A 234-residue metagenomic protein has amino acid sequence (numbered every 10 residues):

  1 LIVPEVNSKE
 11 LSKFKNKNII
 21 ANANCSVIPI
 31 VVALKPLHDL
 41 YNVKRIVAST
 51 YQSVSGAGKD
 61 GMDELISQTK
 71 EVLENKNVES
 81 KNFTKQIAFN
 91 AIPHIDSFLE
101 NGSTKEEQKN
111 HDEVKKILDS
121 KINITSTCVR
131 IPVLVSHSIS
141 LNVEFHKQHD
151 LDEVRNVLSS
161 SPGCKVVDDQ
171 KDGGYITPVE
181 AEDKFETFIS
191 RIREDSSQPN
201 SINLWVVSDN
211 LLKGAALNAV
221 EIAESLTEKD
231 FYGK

Functional and structural regions predicted by a protein language model:
L1-I87, N123, N156, T187-F188 (+4 more regions): N-terminal Rossmann-like NAD(P) cofactor-binding subdomain of oxidoreductases, focused on the glycine-rich
N18-P29, G102-H111, G214-N218: A glycine-rich, Thr/Ser-enriched phosphate-binding loop motif common to dinucleotide/cofactor-binding enzymes
C25-S26, T50-A57, A91-L99, C128-V133 (+1 more regions): Glycine-rich beta-alpha junction loops
A33, I87, E106, N110-E113 (+3 more regions): General structural feature for long, well-ordered alpha-helical segments within catalytic domains of soluble enzymes
T84-L134: Oxyanion-binding "anion nests"
I122-K234: C-terminal active-site/capping subdomain that shapes the small-molecule cofactor and substrate pocket of enzyme
